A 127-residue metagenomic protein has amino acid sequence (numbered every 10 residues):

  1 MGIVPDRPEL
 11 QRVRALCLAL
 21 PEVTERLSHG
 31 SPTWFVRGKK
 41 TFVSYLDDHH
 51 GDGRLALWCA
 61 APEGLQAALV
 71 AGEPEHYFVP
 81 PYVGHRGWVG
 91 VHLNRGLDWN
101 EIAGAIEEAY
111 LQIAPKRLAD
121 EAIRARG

Functional and structural regions predicted by a protein language model:
M1-G127: Charge-dense, helix-prone N-terminal extensions
